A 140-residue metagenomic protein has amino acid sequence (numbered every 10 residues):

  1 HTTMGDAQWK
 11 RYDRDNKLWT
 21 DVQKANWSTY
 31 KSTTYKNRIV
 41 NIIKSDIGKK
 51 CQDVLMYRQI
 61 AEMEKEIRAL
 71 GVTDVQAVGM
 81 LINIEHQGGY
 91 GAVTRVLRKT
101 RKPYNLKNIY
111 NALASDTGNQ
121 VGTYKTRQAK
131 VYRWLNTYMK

Functional and structural regions predicted by a protein language model:
H1-M4, Q76-G91, N108-G118: Acidic helix/loop microenvironments that form the catalytic cleft of cell-wall polysaccharide enzymes
H1-V78: Acidic, aromatic-lined catalytic clefts of primarily extracellular/periplasmic carbohydrate-active enzymes that remodel
E64, R68, H86-G89, M139: Hydrophobic/aromatic-lined pockets within catalytic cores
G91-K140: Long, amphipathic alpha-helical surface segments
